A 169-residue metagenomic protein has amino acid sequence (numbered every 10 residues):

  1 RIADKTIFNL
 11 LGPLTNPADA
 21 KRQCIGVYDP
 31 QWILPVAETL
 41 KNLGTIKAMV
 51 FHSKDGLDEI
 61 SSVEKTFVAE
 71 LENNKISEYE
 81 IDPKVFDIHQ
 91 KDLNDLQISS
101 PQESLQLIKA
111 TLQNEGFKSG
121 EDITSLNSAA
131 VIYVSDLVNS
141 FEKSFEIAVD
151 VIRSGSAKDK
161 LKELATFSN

Functional and structural regions predicted by a protein language model:
R1-N169: Glycine-rich anion-binding loops and their surrounding alpha/beta cores
